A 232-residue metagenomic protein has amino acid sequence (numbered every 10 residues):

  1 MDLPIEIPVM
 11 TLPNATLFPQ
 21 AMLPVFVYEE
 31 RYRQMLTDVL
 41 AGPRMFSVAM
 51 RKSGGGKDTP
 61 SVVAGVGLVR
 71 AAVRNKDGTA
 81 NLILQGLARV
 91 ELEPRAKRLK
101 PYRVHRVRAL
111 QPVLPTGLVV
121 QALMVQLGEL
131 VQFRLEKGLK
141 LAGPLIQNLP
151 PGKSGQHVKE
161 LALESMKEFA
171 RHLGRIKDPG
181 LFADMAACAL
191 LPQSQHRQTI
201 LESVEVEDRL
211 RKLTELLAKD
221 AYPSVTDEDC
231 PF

Functional and structural regions predicted by a protein language model:
M1-F232: N-terminal low-complexity, acidic/polar interaction/targeting segments
